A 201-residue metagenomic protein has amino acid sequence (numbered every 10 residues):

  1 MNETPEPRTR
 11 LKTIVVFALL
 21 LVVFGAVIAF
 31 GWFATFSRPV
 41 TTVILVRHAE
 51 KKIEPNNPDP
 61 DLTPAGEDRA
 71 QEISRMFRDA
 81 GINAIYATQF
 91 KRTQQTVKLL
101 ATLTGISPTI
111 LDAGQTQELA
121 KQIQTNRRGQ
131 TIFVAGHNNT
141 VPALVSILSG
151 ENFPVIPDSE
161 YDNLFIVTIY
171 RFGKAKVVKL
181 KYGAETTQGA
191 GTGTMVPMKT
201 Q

Functional and structural regions predicted by a protein language model:
N2-R127, T140-Q201: Active-site-proximal alpha-helix that buttresses catalytic centers in soluble enzyme cores
T131: Active-site/pore-lining binding-face segments in mid-to-C-terminal subdomains
H137: Conserved alpha/beta-hydrolase "nucleophile elbow" surrounding the catalytic nucleophile
